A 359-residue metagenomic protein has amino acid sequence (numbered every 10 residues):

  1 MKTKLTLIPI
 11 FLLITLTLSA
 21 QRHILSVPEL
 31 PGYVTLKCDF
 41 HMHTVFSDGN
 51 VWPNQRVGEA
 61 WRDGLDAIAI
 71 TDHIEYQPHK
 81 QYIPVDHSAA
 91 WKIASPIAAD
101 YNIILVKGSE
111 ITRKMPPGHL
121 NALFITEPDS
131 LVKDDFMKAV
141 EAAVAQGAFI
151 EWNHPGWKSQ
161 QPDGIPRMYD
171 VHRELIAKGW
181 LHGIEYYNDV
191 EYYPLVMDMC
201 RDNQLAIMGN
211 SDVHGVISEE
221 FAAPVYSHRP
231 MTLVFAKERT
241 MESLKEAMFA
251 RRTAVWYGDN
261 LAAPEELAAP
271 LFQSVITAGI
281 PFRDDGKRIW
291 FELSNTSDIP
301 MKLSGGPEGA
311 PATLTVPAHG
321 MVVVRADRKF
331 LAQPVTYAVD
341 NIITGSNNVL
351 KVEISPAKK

Functional and structural regions predicted by a protein language model:
M1-I8: Bacterial N-terminal signal peptides that target proteins for export
K2, Q21-C38, V57, M115-I125 (+1 more regions): Charged catalytic cores and adjacent phosphate/nucleic-acid-binding surfaces used for phosphate/nucleic-acid chemistry
P9-F11, A60, F330: Amphipathic, positively biased hydrophobic alpha-helical segments used for protein targeting and membrane insertion
F11-S19: Hydrophobic h-region of N-terminal signal peptides that target proteins for export in Gram-negative bacteria
T15, H43-V45, V335: Compositionally biased, intrinsically disordered low-complexity segments enriched in polar/proline residues
H23-F149, N153, Q161-P162, P166 (+2 more regions): A metal-dependent hydrolase metal-coordination microenvironment
